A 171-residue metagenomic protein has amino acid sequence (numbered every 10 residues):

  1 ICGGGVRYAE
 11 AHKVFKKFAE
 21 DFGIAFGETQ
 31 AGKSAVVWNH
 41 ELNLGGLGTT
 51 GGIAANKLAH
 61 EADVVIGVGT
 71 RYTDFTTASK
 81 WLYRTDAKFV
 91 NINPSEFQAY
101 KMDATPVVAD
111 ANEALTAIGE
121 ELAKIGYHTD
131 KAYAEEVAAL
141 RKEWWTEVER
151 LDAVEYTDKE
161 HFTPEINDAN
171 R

Functional and structural regions predicted by a protein language model:
I1-E41, A138-R171: Cofactor-pocket helix-loop regions in the catalytic cores of large enzyme subunits
H12-V14, T77-W81, M102-A104, G119: Short amphipathic alpha-helical segments
V14-K17, A54-K57, E61, E113 (+2 more regions): Alpha-helical scaffold segments in soluble metabolic enzymes
F18, L42-L47, R84-T85, V107-A109: Short, hinge-like loop/turn segments at secondary-structure boundaries
F22, T85, K101-D103: Short, structured coil segments at secondary-structure junctions
G32-V37, T73-D74, E96-Y100, L115: Short gly/pro/ser/thr-enriched loop/turn and capping motifs at secondary-structure boundaries
G48-A99: Phosphate/diphosphate-binding loops
V90-R171: Phosphate/pyrophosphate-binding active-site segments
